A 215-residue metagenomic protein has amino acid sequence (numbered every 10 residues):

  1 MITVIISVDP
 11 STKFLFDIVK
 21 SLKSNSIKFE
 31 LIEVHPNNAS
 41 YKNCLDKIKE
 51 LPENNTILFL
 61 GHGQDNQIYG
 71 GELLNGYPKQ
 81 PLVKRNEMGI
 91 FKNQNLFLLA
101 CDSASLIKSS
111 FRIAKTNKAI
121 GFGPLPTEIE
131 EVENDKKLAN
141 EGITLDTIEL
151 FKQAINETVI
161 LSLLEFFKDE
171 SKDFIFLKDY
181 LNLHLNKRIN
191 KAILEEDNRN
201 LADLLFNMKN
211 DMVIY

Functional and structural regions predicted by a protein language model:
M1-L60, N95-A100, S171, F176-L181 (+1 more regions): A domain-level signal for caspase-like cysteine endopeptidase catalytic cores and their zymogen-processing architecture
K13-L15, S40-K42, D65-G76, S105-S109 (+1 more regions): Extracytoplasmic/secreted cell-surface and envelope-processing proteins
S21-E33, K92, I113-L125: Structural alpha-beta junctions
L45-N54, L82-G89, S109-A114: Mature extracellular/periplasmic domains of secretome proteins
G61-G63, A100-D102, G123: Short, flexible loop/turn elements at secondary-structure junctions
Q64-K92: A short, glycine/acidic-enriched catalytic loop
M88-A104: Short, solvent-exposed linear motifs at loop/edge-of-secondary-structure regions
S103-Y215: Active-site-proximal C-terminal subdomain of hydrolase catalytic domains
